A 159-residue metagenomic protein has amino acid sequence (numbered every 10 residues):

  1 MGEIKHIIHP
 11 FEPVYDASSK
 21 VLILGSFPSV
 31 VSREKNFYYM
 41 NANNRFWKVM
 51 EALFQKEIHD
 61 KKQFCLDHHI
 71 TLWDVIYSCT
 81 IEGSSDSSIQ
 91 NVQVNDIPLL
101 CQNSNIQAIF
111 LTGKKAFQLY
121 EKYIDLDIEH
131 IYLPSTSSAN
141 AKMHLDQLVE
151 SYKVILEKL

Functional and structural regions predicted by a protein language model:
M1-K20, N41-A42, G83-P98, E121-L159: C-terminal capping/extension of enzyme domains
K20-S26: Short, hydrophobic/glycine-enriched beta-strand segments
L24, L111-T112: Short beta-strand segments
V31-S88: Short, surface-exposed acidic-centric catalytic microdomains
M50, L119-Y120: Hydrophobic packing residues within well-ordered alpha-helices of enzyme cores
I97, C101, N105-I109: Proline-aspartate-enriched helix->loop->beta-strand connector
K115-F117: Alpha-helix capping/helix-boundary segments
